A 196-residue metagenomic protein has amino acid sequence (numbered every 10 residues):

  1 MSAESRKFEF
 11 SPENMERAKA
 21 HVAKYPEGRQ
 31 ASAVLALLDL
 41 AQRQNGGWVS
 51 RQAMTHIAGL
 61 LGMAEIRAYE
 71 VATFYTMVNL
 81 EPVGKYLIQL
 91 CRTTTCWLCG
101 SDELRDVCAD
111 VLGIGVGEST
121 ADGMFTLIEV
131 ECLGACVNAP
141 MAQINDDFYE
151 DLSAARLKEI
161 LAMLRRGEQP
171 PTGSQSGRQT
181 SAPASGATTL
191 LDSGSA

Functional and structural regions predicted by a protein language model:
M1-A196: Signature of N-terminal electron-transfer/Fe-S-associated modules in redox systems
